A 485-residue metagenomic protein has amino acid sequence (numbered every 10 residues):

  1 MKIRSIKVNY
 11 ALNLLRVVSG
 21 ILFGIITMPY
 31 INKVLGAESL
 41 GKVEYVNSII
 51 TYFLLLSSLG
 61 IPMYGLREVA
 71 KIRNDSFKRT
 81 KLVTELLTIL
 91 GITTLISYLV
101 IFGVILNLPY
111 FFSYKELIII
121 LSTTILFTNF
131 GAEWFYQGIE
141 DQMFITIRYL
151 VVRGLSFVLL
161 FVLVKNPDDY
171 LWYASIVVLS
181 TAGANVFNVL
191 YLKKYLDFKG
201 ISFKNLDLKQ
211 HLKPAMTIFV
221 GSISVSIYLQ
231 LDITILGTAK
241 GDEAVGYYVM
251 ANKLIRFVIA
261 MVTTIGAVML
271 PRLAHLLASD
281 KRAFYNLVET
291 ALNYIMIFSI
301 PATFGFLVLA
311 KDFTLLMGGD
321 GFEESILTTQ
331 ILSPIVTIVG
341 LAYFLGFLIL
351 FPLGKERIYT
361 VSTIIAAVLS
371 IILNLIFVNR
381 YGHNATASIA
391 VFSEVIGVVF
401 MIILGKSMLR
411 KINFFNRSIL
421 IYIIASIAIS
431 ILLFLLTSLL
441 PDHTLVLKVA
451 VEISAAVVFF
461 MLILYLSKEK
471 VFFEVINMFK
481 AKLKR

Functional and structural regions predicted by a protein language model:
M1-F23, F77-T80, T84, N205-G221 (+3 more regions): N-terminal membrane topogenesis motif
M1-K2, I6, Y170-V177, V186-L229 (+4 more regions): Interhelical loop/hinge segments that connect adjacent transmembrane helices in multipass membrane
R4-M63, Y98, F102, F157 (+4 more regions): Signature of the first transmembrane helix
P29, S58-N74, I255-S299, G346-P352: Helix-loop junctions and terminal segments of transmembrane helices in multi-pass membrane transport/translocation
N32-L40, Y110-Y114, I139-V186, R357 (+4 more regions): Membrane-interface helix-loop junctions in multi-pass transport and translocation proteins
A37, V104-L121, F306-T337: Interfacial segments at transmembrane-helix termini and the short loops linking adjacent helices
L126-R148, P334-I365: Membrane-interface junctions at transmembrane-helix termini in multi-pass inner-membrane proteins
F434-R485: Membrane-proximal transmembrane or re-entrant/amphipathic helices at the cytosolic face
